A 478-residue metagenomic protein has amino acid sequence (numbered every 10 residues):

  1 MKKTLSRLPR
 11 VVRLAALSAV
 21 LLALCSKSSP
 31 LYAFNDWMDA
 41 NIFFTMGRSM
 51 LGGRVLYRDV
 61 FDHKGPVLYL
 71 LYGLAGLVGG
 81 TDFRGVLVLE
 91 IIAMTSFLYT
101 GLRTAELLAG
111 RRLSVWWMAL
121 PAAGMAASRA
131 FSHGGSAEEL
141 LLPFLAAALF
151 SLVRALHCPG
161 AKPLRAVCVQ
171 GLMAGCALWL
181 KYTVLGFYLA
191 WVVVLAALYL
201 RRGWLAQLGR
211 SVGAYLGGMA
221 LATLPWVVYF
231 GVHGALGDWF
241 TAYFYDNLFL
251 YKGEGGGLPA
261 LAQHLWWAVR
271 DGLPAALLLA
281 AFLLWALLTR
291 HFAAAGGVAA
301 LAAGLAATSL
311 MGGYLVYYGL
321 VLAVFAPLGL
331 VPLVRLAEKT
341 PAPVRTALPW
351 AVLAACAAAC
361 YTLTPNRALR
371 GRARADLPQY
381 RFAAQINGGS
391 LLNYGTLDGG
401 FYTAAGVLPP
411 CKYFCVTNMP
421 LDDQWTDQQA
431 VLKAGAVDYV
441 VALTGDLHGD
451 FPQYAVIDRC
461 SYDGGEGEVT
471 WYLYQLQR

Functional and structural regions predicted by a protein language model:
K2-K3, F187-A220, L336: Perimembrane helix-loop-helix junctions
V88-G110, A147, S151: Transmembrane-helix motifs of polytopic, lipid-linked glycan transferases
G101-M125, L142-P143, P159-A161, R165 (+1 more regions): Transmembrane-helix signature of polytopic, membrane-embedded enzymes that assemble or transfer cell-envelope glycans
A109, A146-V169, R202, D271 (+3 more regions): Membrane-interface transmembrane helices that cradle and orient dolichyl/undecaprenyl
A130-L140, L315: Short acidic/glycine- and proline-prone juxtamembrane loop motifs at membrane-interface regions of multi-pass membrane
R165-V193, L221, A302-L310: Membrane-interface alpha helices of multi-pass inner-membrane proteins
G186, L305-R345: Hydrophobic/aromatic-rich transmembrane helices and adjacent perimembrane loops
A368-L421, T426-H448: Short periplasmic/luminal acceptor-recognition loop of GT-C membrane glycosyltransferases, typified by
